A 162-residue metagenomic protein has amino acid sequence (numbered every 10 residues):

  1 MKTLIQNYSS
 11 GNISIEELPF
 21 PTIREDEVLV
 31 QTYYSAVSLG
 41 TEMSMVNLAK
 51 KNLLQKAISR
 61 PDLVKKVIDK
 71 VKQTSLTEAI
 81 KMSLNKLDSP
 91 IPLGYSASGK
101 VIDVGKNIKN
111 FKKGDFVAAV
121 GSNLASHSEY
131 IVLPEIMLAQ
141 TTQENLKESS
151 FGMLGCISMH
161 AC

Functional and structural regions predicted by a protein language model:
M1-N85, S89: Short N-terminal strand-loop motif that marks the start of NAD(P)H/FAD-dependent oxidoreductase cofactor-binding domains
Q6, V46, I102-D103, V132-P134: Short beta-strand-to-turn element immediately C-terminal to the catalytic PLP-Schiff-base lysine in fold type I
Y34, D115-F116, Y130: Residue-level marker of beta-strand positions
E78-S89, S96-N123: A glycine-/small-residue-rich N-terminal strand-loop-strand element that serves as the cofactor-binding glycine loop
K81-M82, E135-K147: Glycine/charged-rich beta-loop-alpha catalytic/anionic-binding loops adjacent to active sites
L93-Y95, V120, H127, T142-C162: A glycine-rich, Thr/Ser-enriched phosphate-binding loop motif common to dinucleotide/cofactor-binding enzymes
G121-E135: A structural motif shared across PLP-dependent enzymes of the aminotransferase-like
